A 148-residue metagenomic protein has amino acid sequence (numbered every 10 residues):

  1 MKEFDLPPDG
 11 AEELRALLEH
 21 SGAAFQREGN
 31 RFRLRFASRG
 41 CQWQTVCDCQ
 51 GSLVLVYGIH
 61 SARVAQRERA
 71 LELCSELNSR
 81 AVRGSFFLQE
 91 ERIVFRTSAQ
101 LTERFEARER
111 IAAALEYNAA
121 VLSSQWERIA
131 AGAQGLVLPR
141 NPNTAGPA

Functional and structural regions predicted by a protein language model:
M1-Q44, F87-L88: Charge-rich, low-complexity N-terminal segments
P7, A11, R67-A70, I111: Generic alpha-helical secondary structure
S38-Q66: Long, continuous compositionally biased terminal/linker segments
L55-R96: Short, internal acidic amphipathic alpha-helical interface segments that mediate docking to partner proteins
R96-T102: A short small-residue
T102-A114: A short acidic/glycine-rich loop-to-helix N-cap element
I111-G135: A conserved amphipathic terminal alpha-helix motif
R128-A148: Short, highly charged C-terminal tails/helix-capping segments
